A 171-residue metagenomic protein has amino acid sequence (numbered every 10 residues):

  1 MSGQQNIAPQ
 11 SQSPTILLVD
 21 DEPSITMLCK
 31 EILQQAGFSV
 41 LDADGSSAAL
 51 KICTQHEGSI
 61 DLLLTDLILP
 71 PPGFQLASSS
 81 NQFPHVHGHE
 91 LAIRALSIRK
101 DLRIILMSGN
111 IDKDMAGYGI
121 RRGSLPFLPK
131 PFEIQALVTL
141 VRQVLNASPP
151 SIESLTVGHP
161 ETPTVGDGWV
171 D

Functional and structural regions predicted by a protein language model:
M1-L17, P23-K30, A36-S39, S47 (+5 more regions): Non-catalytic signal-transmission and effector/linker regions of two-component phosphorelay proteins
D20-D21, D66: Acidic di-acidic motifs
D42-K51, F74, H85-G88: Helix N-cap/capping motif at the beta->alpha junctions
S59-D61, S78-S79, H85, S97-R103: His-Asp phosphorelay/catalytic-motif detector in bacterial-type signaling
D66-G73, S80: Active-site residues of response regulator receiver
M107-S108: Hydrophobic/aromatic residues positioned on beta-strands within the core alpha/beta folds
L125: Short, glycine/charged-rich "phosphate-handling" switch motifs in NTP-dependent and phosphotransfer domains
K130: A Lys-centered signature of the CheY-like receiver
